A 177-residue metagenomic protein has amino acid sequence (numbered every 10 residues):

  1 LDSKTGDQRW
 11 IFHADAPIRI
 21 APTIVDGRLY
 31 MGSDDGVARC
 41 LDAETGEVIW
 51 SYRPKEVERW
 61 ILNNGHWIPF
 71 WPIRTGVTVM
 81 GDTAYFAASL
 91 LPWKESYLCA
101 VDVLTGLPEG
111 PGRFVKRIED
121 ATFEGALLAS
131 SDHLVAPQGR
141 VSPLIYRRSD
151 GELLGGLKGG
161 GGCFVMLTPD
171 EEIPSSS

Functional and structural regions predicted by a protein language model:
L1, G6, P22, L29 (+2 more regions): Hydrophobic packing within well-folded, soluble alpha/beta domains
D2, D7-A14, E47-W67, D102-E119 (+2 more regions): Aromatic (tryptophan-biased) beta-strands that constitute blades/sheets of beta-rich domains
D2-S3, I24, A43, V79 (+2 more regions): Short, acidic, Ser/Thr-enriched surface-loop or helix-capping motifs
F12-R39, H66-C99, D120-P143, L157-S177: Repeat-blade elements of multi-bladed beta-propeller folds
D42, G46, S96-G106, I145-R147: Beta-propeller blade signature
